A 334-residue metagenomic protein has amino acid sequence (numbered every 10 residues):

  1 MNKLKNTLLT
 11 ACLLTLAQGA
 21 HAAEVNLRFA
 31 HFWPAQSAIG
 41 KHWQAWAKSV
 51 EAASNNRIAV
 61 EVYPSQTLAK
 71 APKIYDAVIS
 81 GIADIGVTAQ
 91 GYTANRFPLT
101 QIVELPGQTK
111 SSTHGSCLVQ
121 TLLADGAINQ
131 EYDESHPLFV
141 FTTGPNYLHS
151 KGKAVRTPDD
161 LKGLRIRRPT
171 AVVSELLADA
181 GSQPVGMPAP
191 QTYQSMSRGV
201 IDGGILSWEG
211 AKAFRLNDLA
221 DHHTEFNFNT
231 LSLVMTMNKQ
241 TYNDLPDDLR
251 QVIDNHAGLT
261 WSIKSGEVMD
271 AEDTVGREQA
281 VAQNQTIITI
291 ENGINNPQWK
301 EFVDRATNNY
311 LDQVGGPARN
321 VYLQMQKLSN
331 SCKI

Functional and structural regions predicted by a protein language model:
M1-L8: Bacterial N-terminal signal peptides that target proteins for export
L9-A17: Hydrophobic helical h-region of N-terminal Sec-dependent signal peptides in bacterial secretory/periplasmic proteins
L16-E24: Sec/Tat signal peptide C-region and signal peptidase I cleavage site
A23-H114, L123, Q130-I334: N-terminal secretory/targeting leader peptides
C117: Multi-pass membrane catalytic core of lipid/isoprenoid biosynthesis enzymes
